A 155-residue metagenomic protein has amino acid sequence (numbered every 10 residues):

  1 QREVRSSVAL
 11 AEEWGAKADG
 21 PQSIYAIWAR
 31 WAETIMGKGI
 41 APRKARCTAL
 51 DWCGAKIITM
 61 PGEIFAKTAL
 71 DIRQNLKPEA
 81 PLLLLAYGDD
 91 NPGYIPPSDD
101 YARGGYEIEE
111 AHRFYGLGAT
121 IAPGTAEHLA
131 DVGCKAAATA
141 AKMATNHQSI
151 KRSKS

Functional and structural regions predicted by a protein language model:
Q1-S155: Non-catalytic substrate/cofactor recognition surfaces at enzyme active-site rims
